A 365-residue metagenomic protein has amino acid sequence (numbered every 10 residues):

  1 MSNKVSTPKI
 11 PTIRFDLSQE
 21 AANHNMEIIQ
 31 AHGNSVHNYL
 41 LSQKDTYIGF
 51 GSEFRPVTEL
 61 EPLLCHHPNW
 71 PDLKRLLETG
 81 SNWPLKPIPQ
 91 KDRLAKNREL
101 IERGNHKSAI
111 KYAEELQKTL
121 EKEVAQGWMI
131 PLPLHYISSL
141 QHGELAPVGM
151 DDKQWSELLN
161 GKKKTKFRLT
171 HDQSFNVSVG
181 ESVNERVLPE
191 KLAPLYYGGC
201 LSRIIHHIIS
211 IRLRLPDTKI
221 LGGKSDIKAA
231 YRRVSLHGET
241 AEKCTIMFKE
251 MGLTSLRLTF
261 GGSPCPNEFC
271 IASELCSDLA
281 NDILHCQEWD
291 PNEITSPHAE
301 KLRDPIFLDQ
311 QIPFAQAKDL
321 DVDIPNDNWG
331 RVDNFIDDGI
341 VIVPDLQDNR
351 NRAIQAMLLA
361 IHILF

Functional and structural regions predicted by a protein language model:
N3-L192: Reverse-transcribing Pol proteins
H24-E27, A31, L192-G199, R203 (+3 more regions): Alpha-helix boundary/N-cap detector
P62-K74, D217-A230, R303-Q310: Short charge-dense sequence patches
R75-K86, T170-D172, A229-E242, S273 (+1 more regions): Phosphate-binding glycine-rich loops and adjacent basic patches that engage nucleotide phosphates, nucleic-acid
R93-R103, R186, I246-R257, D333-F335: Surface-exposed beta-strand-to-loop junctions that form interaction patches on eukaryotic regulatory domains
G104-K111, K166, R257-E268, D327 (+2 more regions): Conserved aromatic-histidine-acidic binding/catalytic patches
K111, E115, V124-L284, L359 (+1 more regions): Catalytic-core region of right-hand nucleic acid polymerases
F269-L364: Active-site palm subdomain of RNA-directed nucleic acid polymerases
